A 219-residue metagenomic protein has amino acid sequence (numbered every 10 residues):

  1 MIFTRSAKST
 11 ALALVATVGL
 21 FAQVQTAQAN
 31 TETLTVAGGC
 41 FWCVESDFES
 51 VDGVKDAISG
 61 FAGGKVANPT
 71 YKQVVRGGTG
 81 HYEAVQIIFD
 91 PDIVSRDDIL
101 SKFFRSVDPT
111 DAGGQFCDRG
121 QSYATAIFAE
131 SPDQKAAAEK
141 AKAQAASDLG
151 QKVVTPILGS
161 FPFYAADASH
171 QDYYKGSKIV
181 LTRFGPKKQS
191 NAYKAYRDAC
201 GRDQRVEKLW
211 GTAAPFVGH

Functional and structural regions predicted by a protein language model:
I2-A13: Bacterial N-terminal signal peptides that target proteins for export
I2-F3, Q25-H219: Flexible coil/turn and secondary-structure edge motifs
L12-V15, T31-E32: Exposed boundary/loop context
V18-T26: C-terminal segment of classical bacterial N-terminal signal peptides
